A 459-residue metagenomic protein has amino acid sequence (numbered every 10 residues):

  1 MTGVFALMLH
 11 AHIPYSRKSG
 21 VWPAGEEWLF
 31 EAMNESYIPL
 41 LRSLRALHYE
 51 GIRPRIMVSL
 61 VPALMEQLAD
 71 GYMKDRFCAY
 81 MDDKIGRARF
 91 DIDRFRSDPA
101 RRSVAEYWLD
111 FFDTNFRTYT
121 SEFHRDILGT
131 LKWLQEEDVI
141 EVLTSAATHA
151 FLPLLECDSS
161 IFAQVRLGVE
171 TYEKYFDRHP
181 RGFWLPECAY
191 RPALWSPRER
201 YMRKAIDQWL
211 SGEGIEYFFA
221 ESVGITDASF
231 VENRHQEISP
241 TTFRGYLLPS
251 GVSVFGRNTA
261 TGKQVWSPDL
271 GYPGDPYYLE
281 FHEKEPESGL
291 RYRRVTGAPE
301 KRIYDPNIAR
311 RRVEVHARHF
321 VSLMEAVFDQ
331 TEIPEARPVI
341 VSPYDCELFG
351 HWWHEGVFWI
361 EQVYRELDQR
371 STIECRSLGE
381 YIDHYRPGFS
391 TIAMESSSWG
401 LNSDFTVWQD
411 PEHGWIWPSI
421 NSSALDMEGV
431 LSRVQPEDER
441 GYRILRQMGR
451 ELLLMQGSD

Functional and structural regions predicted by a protein language model:
T2-R55, L60-S103, F230-D459: Active-site and substrate-binding clefts of carbohydrate-active enzymes
W22-E35, R101-E122, T148-F162, P180 (+4 more regions): The substrate-binding groove and active-site-proximal loops of carbohydrate-active enzymes, especially glycoside
R45-R53, D126-L143, Y172-F176, L210-S211 (+1 more regions): Acidic (Asp/Glu)-rich catalytic clusters
L60, L185, F219-A220, Y344: Conserved beta-strand positions
Y72, R76-E136, V142-D158: Active-site-proximal, glycine-rich beta->alpha crossover segments in alpha/beta enzymes that shape flexible
Y107-W108, T114-H124, G212, F218-F219 (+1 more regions): Extended, Lys/Arg-enriched charged tracts that mediate electrostatic binding to polyanionic substrates
I161-E187, L323-V341: CE4/NodB-like, metal-dependent polysaccharide N-deacetylase domain that modifies extracellular/periplasmic N-acetylated
Q164-V165, T171-Y172, R181-G182, C188 (+3 more regions): Extended, regular secondary-structure scaffolds
